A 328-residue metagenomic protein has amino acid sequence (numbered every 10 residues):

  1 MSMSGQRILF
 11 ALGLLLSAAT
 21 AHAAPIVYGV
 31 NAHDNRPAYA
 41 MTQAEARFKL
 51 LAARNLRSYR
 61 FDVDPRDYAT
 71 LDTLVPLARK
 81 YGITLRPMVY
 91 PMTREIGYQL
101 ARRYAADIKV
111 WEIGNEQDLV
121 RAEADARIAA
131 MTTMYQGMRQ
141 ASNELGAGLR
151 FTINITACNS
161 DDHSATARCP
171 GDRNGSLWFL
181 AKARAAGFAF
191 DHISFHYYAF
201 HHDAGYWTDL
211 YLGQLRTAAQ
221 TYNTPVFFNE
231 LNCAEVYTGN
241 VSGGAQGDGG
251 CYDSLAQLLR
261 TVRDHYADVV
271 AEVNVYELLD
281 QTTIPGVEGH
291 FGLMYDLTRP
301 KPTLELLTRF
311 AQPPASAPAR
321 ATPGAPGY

Functional and structural regions predicted by a protein language model:
L9-A18: Bacterial N-terminal signal peptides
A23-D64: Boundary/entry segment of secreted carbohydrate-active catalytic domains
Y28-A32, Y59-F61, I83-V89, K109-I113 (+4 more regions): Hydrophobic faces of well-ordered beta-strands that scaffold small-molecule active sites in alpha/beta enzyme cores
H33, A38-A44, R86, T238-G250 (+1 more regions): Aromatic-rich peripheral "rim/lid" segments of glycoside hydrolase catalytic domains that contact and position glycan
R36-L51, T93-R103, C169-R184, Y252-V262: Short, acidic/polar
E45-A53, Y68-T84, Q99-D107, L180-F188 (+2 more regions): Acidic (Asp/Glu)-rich catalytic clusters
Y90, R127-Y252, G286-R299, T303: Noncatalytic carbohydrate-binding groove/subsite architecture in carbohydrate-active enzymes
Q99-R127, T152-S160, F195-H201, F228 (+1 more regions): Active-site groove signature of glycoside hydrolases
